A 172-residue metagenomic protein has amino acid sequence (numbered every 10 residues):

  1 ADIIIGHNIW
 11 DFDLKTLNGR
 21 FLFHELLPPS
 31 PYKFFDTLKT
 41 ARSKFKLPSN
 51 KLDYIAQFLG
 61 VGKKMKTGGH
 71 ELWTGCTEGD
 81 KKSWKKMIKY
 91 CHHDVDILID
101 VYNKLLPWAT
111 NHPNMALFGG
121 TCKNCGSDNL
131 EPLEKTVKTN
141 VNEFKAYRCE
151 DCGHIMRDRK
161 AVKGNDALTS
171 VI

Functional and structural regions predicted by a protein language model:
A1-Y54, F58: Conserved DEDDh/DEDDy metal-dependent 3′-5′ exonuclease domain
L27-Y32, G62-H70, L130-P132: Short, surface-exposed acidic
Y54-F118: Acidic, Mg2+-coordinating catalytic module of metal-dependent nucleases/exonucleases that use a two-metal-ion mechanism
A116-G120, E143-F144: Flanking scaffold residues of small Cys/His-coordinated metal-binding clusters
C122-G126, C149-C152: Short cysteine-rich clusters marking metal-coordination/redox-active sites
N129-E134, D158-R159: Short, non-ligating residues that shape and space the ligands of small metal-coordination modules and catalytic
K135-A146: Short linker/helix segments within small regulatory modules
C149-V171: Short metal-binding segments enriched for Cys and/or His
